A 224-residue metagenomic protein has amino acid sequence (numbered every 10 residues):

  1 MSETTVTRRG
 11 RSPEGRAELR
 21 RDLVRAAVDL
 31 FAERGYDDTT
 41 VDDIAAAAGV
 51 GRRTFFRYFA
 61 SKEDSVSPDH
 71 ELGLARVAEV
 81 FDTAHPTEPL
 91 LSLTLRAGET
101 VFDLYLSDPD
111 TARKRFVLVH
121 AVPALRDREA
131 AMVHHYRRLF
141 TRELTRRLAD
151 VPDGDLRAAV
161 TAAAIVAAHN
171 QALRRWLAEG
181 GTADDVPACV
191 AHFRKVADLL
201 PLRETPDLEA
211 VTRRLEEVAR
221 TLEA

Functional and structural regions predicted by a protein language model:
M1-V50, S67, A75-R76: Basic, helix-initiating cap at the start of DNA-binding domains
E18, F59, E63-G73, Y136: Alpha-helical DNA-contacting segments of helix-turn-helix folds
V50-F59: Short hydrophobic/aromatic patch on the recognition helix
P68, A75-V117: Hydrophobic alpha-helical connector segments
V77, V101, F140, L144 (+1 more regions): Hydrophobic recognition helices of helix-based DNA-binding modules
P123-A149, L156-A163, Q171: Amphipathic alpha-helical packing segments from all-alpha helical-bundle domains
V151-A197: Hydrophobic/aromatic-rich alpha-helical bundle segments in the mid-to-C-terminal region
A178-A224: C-terminal peripheral helix-coil segments that are non-catalytic and often amphipathic
